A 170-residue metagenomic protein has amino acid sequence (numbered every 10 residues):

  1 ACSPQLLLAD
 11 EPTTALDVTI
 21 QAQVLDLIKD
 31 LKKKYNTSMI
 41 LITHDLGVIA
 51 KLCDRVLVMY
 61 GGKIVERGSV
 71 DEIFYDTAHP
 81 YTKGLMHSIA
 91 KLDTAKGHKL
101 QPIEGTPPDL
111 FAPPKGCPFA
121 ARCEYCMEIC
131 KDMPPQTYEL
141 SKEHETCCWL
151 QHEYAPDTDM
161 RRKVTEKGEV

Functional and structural regions predicted by a protein language model:
P4, L8-P12, L16, I20-H98: P-loop NTP-binding/switch modules centered on Walker-like glycine-rich loops
V70-V170: Charged, flexible cofactor/metal-binding loops and thiol motifs
